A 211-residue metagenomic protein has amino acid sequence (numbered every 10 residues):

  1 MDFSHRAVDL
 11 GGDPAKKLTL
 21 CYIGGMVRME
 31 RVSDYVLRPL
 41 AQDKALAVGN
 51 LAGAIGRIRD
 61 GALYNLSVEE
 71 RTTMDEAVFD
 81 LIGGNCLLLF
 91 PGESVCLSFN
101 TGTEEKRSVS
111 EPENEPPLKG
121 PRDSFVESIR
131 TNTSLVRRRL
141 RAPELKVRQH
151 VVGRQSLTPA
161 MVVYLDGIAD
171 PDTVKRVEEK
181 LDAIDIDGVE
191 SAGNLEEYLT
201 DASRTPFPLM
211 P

Functional and structural regions predicted by a protein language model:
M1-P211: Cytosolic regulatory modules rich in charged/polar residues
